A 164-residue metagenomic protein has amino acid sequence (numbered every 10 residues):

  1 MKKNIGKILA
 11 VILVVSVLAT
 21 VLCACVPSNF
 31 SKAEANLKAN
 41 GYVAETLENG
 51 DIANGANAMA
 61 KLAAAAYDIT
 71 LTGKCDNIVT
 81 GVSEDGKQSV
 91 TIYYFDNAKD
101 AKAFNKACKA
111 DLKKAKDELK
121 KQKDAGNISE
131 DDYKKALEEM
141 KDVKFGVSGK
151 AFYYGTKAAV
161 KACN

Functional and structural regions predicted by a protein language model:
M1-A33: Gram-positive cell-envelope targeting signals
C25-D76, V160-N164: N-terminal "mature-domain start" segment
F30, E34, A101-N105, K109: Extracytoplasmic/secreted envelope proteins and their assembly/folding machinery, especially bacterial periplasmic
A56-T70, A110-A136: Mixed-charge, low-complexity intrinsically disordered segments
K74-D85, E139-G149: Short, surface-exposed beta-strand/loop micro-motifs that present aromatic residues
T80-F104: A short acidic-to-branched-hydrophobic micro-motif
A107-D111, C163-N164: Short amphipathic alpha-helices in soluble, non-transmembrane regions that often serve as interface/regulatory elements
K120-N164: A short, solvent-exposed beta-edge/loop patch
